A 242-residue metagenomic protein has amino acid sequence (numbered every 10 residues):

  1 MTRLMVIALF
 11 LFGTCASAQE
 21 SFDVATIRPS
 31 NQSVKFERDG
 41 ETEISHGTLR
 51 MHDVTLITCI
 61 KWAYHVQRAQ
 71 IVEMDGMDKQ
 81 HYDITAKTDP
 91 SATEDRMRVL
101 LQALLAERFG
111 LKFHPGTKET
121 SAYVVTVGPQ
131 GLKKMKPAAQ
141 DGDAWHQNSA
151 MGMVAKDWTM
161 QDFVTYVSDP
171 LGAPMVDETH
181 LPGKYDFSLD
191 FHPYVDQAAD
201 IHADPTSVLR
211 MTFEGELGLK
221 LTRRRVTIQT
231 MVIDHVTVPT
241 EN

Functional and structural regions predicted by a protein language model:
T2-A8, C15-N242: Beta-strand-rich assembly/attachment modules of structural machines
